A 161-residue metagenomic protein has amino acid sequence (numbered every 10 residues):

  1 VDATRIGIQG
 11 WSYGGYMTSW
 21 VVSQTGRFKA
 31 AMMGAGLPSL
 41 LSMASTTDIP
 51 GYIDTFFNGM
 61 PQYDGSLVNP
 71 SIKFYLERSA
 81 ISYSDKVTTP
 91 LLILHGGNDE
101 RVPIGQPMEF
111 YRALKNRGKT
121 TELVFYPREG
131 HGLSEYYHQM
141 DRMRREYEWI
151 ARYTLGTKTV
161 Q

Functional and structural regions predicted by a protein language model:
V1-Q161: Active-site-proximal cap/loop segments of hydrolase catalytic domains
